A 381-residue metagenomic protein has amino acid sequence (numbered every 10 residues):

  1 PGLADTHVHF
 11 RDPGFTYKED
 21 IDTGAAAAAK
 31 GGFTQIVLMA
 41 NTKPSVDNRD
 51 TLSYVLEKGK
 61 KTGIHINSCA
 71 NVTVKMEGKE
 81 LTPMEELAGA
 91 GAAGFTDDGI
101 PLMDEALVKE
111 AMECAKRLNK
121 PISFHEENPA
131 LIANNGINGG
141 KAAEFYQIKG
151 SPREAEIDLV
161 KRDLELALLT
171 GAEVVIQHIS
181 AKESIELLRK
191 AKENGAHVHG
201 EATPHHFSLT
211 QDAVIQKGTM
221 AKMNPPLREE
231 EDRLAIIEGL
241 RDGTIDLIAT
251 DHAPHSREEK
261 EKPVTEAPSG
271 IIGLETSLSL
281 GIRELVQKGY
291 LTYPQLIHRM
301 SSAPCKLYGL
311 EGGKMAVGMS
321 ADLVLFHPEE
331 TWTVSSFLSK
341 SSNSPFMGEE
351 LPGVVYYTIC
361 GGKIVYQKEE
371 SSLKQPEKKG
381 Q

Functional and structural regions predicted by a protein language model:
P1-G59: Metal-associated gating/positioning segment near the N- to mid-region
H7, A28, G32, I66 (+11 more regions): Divalent metal-coordination and catalytic microenvironments
V55-K61, M84-G89: Acidic (Asp/Glu)-rich catalytic clusters
E57-V72: A glycine-rich helix N-cap at a beta->alpha junction
A70-E77, M84: Active-site beta->alpha loop and helix N-cap motifs at the rims of alpha/beta catalytic domains
K79-I248: Histidine/acidic residue-rich metal-binding segments in metalloenzymes
F145-E173, M220, R241-D242, D246-I248 (+1 more regions): His/Asp/Glu-enriched, well-ordered alpha-helical/loop segment that forms or immediately abuts the divalent-metal
P263-E266, S320-E370, E377-G380: C-terminal cap of metal-dependent C-N hydrolases
